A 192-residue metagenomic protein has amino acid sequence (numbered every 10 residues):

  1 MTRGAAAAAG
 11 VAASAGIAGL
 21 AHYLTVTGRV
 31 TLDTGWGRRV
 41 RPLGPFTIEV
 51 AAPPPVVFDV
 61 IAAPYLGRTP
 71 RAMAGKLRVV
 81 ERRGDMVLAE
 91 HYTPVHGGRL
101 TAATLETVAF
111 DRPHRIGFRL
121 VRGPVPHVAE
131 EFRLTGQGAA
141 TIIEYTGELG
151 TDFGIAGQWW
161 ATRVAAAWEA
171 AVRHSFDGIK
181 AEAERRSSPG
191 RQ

Functional and structural regions predicted by a protein language model:
R3, L20-T27, E148-Q192: A conserved amphipathic terminal alpha-helix motif
G4, E49, Y65-R71, G75-P124 (+3 more regions): Glycine-rich portal/gate segments that line the openings of hydrophobic small-molecule binding cavities
A6, G10-D85: Hydrophobic ligand-binding cavity/cleft-lining segments
V30-L32, R39-V40, A89, L100 (+3 more regions): Generic, low-specificity signal for short hydrophobic/alpha-helical stretches with a mild N-terminal bias, encompassing
T31-T34, V80-R82, L105-A109, T151-I155: Short amphipathic alpha-helical segments, especially helix-boundary/capping motifs
A52-P54, D111, Q137-A139: Short loop segments at secondary-structure junctions
P55, D59, A139, D177 (+1 more regions): Replace "anionic and nucleotidyl ligands
R115-T162, A167-A171: Non-cytosolic head/periplasmic domains of membrane-anchored proteins
